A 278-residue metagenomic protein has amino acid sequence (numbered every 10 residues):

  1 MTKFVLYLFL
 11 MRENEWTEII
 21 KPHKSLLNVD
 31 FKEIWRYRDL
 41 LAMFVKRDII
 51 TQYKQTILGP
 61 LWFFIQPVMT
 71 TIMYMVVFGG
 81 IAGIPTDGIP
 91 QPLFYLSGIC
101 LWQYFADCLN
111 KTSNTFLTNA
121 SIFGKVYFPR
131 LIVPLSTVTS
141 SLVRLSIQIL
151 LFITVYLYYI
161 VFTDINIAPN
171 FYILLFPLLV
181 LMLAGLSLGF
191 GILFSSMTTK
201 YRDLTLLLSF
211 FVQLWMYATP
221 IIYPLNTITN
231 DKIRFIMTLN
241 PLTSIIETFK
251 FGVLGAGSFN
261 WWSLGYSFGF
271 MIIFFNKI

Functional and structural regions predicted by a protein language model:
F4-I278: Hydrophobic transmembrane alpha-helices and immediately adjacent juxtamembrane helices of multi-pass inner-membrane
